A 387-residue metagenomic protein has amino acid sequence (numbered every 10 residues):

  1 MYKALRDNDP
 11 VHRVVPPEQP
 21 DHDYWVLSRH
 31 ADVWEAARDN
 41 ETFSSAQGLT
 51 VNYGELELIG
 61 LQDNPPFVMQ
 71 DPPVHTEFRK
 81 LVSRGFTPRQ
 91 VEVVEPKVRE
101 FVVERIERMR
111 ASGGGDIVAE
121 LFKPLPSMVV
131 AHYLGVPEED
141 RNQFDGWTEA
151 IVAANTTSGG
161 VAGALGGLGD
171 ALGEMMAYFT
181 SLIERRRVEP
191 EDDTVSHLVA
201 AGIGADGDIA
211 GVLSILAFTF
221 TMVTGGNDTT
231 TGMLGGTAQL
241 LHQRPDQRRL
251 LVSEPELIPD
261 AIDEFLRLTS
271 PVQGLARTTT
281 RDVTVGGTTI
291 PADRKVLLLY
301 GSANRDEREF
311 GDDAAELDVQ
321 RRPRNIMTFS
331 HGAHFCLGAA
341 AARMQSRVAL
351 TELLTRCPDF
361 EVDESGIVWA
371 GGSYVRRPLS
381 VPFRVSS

Functional and structural regions predicted by a protein language model:
M1-S387: Cytochrome P450
